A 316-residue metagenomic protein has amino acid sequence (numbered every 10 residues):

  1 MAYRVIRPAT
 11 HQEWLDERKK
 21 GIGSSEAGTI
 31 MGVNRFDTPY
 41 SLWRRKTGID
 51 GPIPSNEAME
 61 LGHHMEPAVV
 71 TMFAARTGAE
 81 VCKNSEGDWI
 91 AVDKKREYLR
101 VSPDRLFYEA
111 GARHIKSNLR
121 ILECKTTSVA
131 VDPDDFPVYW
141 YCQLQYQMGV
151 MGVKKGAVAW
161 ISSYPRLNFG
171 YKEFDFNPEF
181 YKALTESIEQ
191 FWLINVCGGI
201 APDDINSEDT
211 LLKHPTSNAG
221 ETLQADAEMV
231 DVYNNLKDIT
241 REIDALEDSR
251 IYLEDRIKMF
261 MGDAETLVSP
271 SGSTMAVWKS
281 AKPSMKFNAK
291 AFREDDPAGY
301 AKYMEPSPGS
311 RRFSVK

Functional and structural regions predicted by a protein language model:
M1-I121: Metal-dependent nuclease catalytic cores that hydrolyze phosphodiester bonds in DNA/RNA, characterized by
M59-E60, A75-P103, F107-W192: Nucleic-acid nuclease catalytic cores
L61-M65, V69, F180, A245 (+1 more regions): Short amphipathic alpha-helical segments
T71, Q145, K237: Short alpha-helical basic/polar micro-motif
K95-E97, L122, K237, D244-K316: Extended, charge-rich alpha-helical segments
V138, P165, D175-D244, V315-K316: Short, charged, low-complexity amphipathic alpha-helix
